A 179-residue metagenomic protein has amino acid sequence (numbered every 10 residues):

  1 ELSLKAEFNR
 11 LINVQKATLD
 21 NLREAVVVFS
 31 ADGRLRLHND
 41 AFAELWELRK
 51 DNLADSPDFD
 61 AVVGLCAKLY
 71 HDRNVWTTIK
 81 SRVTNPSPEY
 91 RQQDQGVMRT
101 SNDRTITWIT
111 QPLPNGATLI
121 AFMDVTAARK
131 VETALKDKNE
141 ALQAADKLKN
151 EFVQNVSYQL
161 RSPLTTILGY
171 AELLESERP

Functional and structural regions predicted by a protein language model:
E1-N9, L113-A144, K149: Sensory coupling linkers of modular signal transduction proteins
E1-Q15, T84-Q95: PAS-family sensory modules
N13, L19-D32, E44, R99 (+1 more regions): Long compositionally biased, domain-poor regions of proteins
K16, D20, D137-S176: Primarily the dimerization/phosphotransfer
V27, A31-Y90: PAS-family sensory domains
L65-K130: PAS-family sensory/regulatory modules and their coupling/dimerization elements
